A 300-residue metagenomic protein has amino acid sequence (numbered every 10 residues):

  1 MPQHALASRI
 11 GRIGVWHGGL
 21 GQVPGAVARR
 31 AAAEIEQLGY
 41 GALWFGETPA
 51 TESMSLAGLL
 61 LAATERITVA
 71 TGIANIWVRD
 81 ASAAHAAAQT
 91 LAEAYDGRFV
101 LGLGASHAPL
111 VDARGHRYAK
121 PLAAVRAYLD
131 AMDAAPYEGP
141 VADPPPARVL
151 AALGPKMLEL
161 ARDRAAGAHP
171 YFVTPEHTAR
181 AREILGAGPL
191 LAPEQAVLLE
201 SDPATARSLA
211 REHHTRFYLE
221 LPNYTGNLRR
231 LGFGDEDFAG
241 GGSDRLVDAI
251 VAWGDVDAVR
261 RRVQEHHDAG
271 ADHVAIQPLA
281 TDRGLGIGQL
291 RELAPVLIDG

Functional and structural regions predicted by a protein language model:
M1-G300: Active-site-adjacent structural elements that line small-molecule/cofactor binding pockets in enzymes
